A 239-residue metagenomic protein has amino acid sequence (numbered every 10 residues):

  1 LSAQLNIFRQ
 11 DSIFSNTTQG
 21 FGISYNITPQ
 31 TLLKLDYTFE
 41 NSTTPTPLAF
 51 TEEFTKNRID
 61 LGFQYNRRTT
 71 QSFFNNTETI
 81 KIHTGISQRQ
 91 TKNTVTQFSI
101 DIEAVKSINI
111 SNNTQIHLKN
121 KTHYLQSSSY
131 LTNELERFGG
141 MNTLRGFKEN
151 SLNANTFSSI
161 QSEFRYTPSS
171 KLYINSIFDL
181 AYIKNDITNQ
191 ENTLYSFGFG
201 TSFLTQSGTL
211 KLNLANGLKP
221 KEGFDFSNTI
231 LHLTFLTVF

Functional and structural regions predicted by a protein language model:
L1-I80, R137-G140, S151-A154, Y166 (+1 more regions): Gram-negative/organellar outer-membrane beta-barrel architecture
L1-S2, P29-L35, T69-F73, S111-I116 (+2 more regions): Repeated loop/turn-to-beta-strand initiation elements of outer-membrane beta-barrel proteins
N6-F8, G85-S87, A181, A215-G217: Short strand-loop junctions, especially beta-strand C-caps/beta-turns that link beta-sheets to coils or alpha-helices
D11, Q90-N93, K184-I187, P220-G223: A generic structural signal for short coil/turn motifs at secondary-structure boundaries
S15, T96, T193: Short, glycine/acidic-rich beta->alpha junctions
I27, R67, N120, N142 (+4 more regions): A broadly conserved detector of short glycine/acidic/proline-rich loop/turn motifs that flank catalytic sites and bind
K56-P168, S176-L180, K184-N185: C-terminal outer-membrane beta-barrel translocator/porin domains of Gram-negative envelope proteins and their
T188-F239: C-terminal beta-signal and terminal closure region of outer-membrane beta-barrel proteins
